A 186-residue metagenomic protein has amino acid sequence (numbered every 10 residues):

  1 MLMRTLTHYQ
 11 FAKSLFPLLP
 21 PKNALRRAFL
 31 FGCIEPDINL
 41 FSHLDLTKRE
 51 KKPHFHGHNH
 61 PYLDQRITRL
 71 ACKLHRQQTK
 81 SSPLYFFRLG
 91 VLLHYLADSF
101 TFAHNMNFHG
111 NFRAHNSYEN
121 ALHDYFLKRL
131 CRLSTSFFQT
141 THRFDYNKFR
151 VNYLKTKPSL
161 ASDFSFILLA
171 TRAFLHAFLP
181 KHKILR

Functional and structural regions predicted by a protein language model:
M1-R186: N-terminal membrane-targeting hydrophobic helices
